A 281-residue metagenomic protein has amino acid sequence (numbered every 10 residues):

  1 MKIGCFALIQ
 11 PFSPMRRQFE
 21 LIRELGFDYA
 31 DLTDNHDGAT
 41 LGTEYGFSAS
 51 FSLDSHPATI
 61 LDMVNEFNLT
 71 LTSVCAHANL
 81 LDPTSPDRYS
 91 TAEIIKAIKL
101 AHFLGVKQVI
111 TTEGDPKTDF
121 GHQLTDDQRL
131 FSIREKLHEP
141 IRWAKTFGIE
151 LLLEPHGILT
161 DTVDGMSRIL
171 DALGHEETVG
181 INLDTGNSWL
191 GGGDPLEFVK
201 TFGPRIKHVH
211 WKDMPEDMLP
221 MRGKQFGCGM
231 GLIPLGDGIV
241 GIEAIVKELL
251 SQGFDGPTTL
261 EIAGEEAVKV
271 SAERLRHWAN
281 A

Functional and structural regions predicted by a protein language model:
M1-F6, T70-L81, E113-G121, C228: N-terminal small/glycine-rich loop or linker at the start of catalytic domains across soluble metabolic enzymes
M1-Y29, H36, N65-F67, G105 (+1 more regions): Histidine-acidic metal/acid-base catalytic patches
I9, G46-F51, A78-R88, I233-G236: The substrate-binding groove and active-site-proximal loops of carbohydrate-active enzymes, especially glycoside
D31, S73-C75, I110, L152 (+2 more regions): Conserved beta-strand positions in the central sheet of alpha/beta enzyme cores
L32-T59, G114-L124: Glycine-rich, proline-tolerant flexible connector loops at the mouths of alpha/beta enzymes
T43-P57, Q128-L130, G229-I239: A short acidic, glycine-rich active-site loop that binds or catalyzes chemistry on phosphate/adenosine moieties
S52-I60, K96, G241-I245: Alpha-helical scaffolding within the catalytic cores of extracellular/periplasmic polymer-degrading hydrolases
A58, M63-E66, L80-G180: Active-site acidic/histidine proton-transfer and metal-coordination neighborhood in alpha/beta enzyme cores
